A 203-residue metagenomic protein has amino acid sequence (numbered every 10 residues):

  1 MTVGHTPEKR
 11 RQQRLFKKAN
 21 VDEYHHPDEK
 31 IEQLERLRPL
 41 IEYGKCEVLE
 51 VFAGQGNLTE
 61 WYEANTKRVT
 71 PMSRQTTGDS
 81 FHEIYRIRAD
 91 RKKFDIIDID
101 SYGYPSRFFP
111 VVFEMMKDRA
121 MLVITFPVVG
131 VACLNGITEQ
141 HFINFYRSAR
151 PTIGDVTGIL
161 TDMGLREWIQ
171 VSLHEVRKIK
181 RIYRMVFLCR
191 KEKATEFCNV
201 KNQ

Functional and structural regions predicted by a protein language model:
M1-N65: S-adenosyl-L-methionine
T70-A89: Adenosine-cofactor binding site in Rossmann-like domains, unifying the SAM/SAH pocket of S-adenosylmethionine-dependent
D95-D100: Short catalytic-loop micro-motif centered on adjacent basic/acidic residues
G103-V112: A short, conserved alpha-helix within the catalytic core of class I
E114-D118: Conserved helix-to-beta-strand junction in the class I
R119-A132: Conserved beta-strand signature within the Rossmann-like core of class I S-adenosyl-L-methionine
F142-L165, S172-Y183: A conserved mid-domain beta-alpha-beta active-site/ligand-binding segment of alpha/beta enzyme cores
E175-Q203: Core SAM-dependent methyltransferase catalytic element
